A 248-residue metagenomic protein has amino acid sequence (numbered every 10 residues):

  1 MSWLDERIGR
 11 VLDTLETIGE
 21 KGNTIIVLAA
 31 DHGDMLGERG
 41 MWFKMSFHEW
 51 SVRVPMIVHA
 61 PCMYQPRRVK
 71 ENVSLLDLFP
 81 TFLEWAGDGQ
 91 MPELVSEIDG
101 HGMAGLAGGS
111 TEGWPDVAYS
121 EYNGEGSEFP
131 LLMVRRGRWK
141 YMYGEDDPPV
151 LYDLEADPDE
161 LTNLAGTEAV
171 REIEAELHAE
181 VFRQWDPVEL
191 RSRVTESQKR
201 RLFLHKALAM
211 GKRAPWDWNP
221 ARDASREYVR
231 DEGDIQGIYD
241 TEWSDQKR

Functional and structural regions predicted by a protein language model:
M1, F43, M63-N72, A86-L94 (+1 more regions): Active-site rim elements
M1-L4, I8, I25-A30, M56-I57 (+3 more regions): Beta-strand elements within well-structured catalytic alpha/beta cores of enzymes that handle phosphate/sulfate esters
D13-R67, E71-S74: Histidine-centered active-site microenvironments of extracellular/periplasmic hydrolases and transferases
E16-E20, Q90-E93, R171-E172: Structural helix-adjacent loops and short alpha-helical linkers that scaffold large soluble proteins
H32-E38, L76-F79, L83-L154, D159 (+3 more regions): C-terminal cap/loop subdomain of S1 sulfatases and analogous C-terminal strand-loop tails that border
G166-R248: Long, internal low-complexity/basic segments
